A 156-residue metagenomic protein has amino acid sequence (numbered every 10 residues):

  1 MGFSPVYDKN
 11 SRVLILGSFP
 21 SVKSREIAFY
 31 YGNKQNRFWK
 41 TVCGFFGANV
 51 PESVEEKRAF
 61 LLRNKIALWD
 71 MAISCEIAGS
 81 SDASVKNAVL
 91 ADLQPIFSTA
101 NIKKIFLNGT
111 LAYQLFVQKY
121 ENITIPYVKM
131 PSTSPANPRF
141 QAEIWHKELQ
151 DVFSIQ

Functional and structural regions predicted by a protein language model:
S4-R12, N33-K34, G79-Q94, V117-Q156: C-terminal capping/extension of enzyme domains
R12-S18: Short, hydrophobic/glycine-enriched beta-strand segments
L14, A67-W69, F106, V128: Hydrophobic/aromatic beta-strand patches that form the interior of the parallel beta-sheet core in alpha/beta enzyme
S18, D70-I73, S132: Short loop/turn segments at strand-loop or loop-helix junctions that form parts of catalytic or ligand-binding pockets
K23-S84: Short, surface-exposed acidic-centric catalytic microdomains
T41, A67, D92-I96, L115: Generic beta-strand or strand-like secondary-structure segments
L93, F97-I105: Proline-aspartate-enriched helix->loop->beta-strand connector
L111-Y113: Alpha-helix capping/helix-boundary segments
